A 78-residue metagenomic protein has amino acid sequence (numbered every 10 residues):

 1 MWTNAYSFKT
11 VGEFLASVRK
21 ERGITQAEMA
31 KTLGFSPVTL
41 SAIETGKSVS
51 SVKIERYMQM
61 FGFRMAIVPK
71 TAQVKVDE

Functional and structural regions predicted by a protein language model:
M1-E21: A short, Lys/Arg-rich alpha-helix, primarily the initiator
F14, T25, S50-K53: Residues that mark the N-terminal boundary/hinge immediately upstream of a DNA-recognition element
G23-S41: Short alpha-helical DNA-recognition segment
S36, K47, F61: The DNA-recognition helices of helix-turn-helix-type DNA-binding domains
V52-V68: DNA major-groove recognition helix of helix-turn-helix/homeodomain DNA-binding modules
Q73-E78: Helix-turn-helix/homeodomain-like alpha-helical modules used for DNA recognition and transcription-factor dimerization
